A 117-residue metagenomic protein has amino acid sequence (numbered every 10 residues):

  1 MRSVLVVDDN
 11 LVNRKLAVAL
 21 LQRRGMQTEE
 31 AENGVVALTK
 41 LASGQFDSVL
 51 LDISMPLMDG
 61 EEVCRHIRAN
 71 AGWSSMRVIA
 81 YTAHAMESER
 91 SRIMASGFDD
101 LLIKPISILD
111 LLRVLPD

Functional and structural regions predicted by a protein language model:
K15-R23: Charged docking surfaces used in two-component/phosphorelay signaling
E30-S48, S91: Acidic, metal-coordinating helix/loop segments flanking the phosphotransfer/catalytic sites of two-component signaling
A42-G44, H66-M76, S96: Conserved phosphotransfer cores of two-component systems
M55-M58: Receiver (REC) domain active-site loop signature in two-component systems and cognate sites in sensor histidine kinases
I106-L115: C-terminal output helix
